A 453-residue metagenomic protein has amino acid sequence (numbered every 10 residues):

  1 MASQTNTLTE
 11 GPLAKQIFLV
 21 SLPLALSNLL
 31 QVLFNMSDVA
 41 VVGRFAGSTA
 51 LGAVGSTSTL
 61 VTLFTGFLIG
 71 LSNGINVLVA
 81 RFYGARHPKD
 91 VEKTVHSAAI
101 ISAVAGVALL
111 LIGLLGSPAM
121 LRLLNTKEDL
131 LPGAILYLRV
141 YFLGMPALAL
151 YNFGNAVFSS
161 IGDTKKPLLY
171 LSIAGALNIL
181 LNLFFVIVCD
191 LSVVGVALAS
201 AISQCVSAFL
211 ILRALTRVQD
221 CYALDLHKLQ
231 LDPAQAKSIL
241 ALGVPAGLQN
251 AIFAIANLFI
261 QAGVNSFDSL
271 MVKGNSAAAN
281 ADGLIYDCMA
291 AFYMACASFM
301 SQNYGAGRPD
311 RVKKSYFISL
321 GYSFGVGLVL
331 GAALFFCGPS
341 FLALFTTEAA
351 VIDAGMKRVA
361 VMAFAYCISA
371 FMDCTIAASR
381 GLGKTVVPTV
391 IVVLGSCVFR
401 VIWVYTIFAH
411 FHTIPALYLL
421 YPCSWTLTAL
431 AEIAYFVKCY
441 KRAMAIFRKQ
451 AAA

Functional and structural regions predicted by a protein language model:
M1-S21, V79-P146, V188-V244, M300-A365 (+1 more regions): Short alpha-helical transmembrane segments in multi-pass integral membrane proteins
L8-F45, T59-G74, L78, A103-L110 (+5 more regions): N-terminal transmembrane alpha-helices
L19-D38, V140, Y151, A174 (+4 more regions): Transmembrane helical elements of multi-pass membrane transporters/channels
L33-G52, L121-E128, F184-L191, A251-L284 (+3 more regions): Helix-terminus/linker motif at the lipid-water interface of multi-pass membrane proteins
V42-T62, D129-G133, V193-V194, Q235-L242 (+5 more regions): Interfacial/gating helices of multi-pass transporter permease domains
L51-L111, L148-P167, Q261, G274-G338 (+2 more regions): Small-residue-rich hydrophobic transmembrane alpha-helices
L63-G66, N178-N182, A208-L212, L284-D287 (+3 more regions): Hydrophobic transmembrane alpha-helices of multi-pass small-molecule transporters
S72, Y141-S159, P167-G175, V196-I211 (+4 more regions): Short runs within selected transmembrane alpha-helices of multi-pass transporters and secretion channels
